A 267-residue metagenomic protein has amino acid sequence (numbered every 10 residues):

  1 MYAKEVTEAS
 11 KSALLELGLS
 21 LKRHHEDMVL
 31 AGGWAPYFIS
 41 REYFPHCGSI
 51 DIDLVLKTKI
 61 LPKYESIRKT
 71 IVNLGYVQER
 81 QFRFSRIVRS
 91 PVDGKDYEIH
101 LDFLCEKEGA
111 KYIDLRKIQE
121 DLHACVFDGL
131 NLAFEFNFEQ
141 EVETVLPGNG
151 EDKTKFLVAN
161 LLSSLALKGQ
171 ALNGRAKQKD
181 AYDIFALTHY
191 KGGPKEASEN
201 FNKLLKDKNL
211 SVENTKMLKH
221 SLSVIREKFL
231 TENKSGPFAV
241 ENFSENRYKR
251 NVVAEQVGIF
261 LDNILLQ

Functional and structural regions predicted by a protein language model:
M1-Q267: Compositionally biased terminal segments of proteins
